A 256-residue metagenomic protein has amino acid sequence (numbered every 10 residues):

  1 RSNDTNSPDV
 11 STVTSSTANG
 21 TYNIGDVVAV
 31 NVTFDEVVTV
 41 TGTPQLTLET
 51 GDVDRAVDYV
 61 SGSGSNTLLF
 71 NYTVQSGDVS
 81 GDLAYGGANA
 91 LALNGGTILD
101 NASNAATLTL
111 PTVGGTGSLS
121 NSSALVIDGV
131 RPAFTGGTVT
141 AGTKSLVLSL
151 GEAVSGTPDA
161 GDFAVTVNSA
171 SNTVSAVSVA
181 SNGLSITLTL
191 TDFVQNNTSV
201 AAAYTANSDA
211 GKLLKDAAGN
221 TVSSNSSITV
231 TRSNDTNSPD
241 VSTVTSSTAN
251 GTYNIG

Functional and structural regions predicted by a protein language model:
R1-T12, L93-F134, T205-S247: Acidic, Ser/Thr/Gly/Pro-rich low-complexity segments and short DxT(G/T)-type signature motifs
R1-T41, N121-G161, R232-G256: N-terminal non-catalytic regions of secreted/periplasmic and cell-surface proteins
Y22, F34, L68-Y72, I98 (+6 more regions): Extracellular/surface recognition and adhesion modules
N23, V32, L48-V57, P111-I127: Short, surface-exposed polybasic-and-hydrophobic patches located at secondary-structure transitions
G25-V27, T43, S65-L69, T143 (+1 more regions): A general secondary-structure signal for short beta-strands and their flanking turns/coil in non-transmembrane regions
V28-Y59, L93-N94, K144-S178, K212-K215 (+1 more regions): Short, surface-exposed alpha-helix to beta-strand junction/turn motifs within ectodomains of secreted and cell-envelope
P44-L48, T67-V113, L190-K215, S224: Contiguous beta-strand segments of beta-sheet-rich domains
G51-Q75, A160-T205, T221-S233: Acidic, low-complexity Ser/Thr/Gly/Pro-rich repeat segments typical of extracellular/periplasmic and surface-exposed
